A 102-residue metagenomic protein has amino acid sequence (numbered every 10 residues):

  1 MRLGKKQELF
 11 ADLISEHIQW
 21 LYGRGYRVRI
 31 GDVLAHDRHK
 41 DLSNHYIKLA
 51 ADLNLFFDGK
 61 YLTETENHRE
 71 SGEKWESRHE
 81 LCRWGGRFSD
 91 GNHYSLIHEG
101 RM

Functional and structural regions predicted by a protein language model:
M1-L3: Acidic/histidine-rich, surface-exposed loop or edge segments in extracytoplasmic proteins
F10-H17, N67, S71: Stable alpha-helical elements in mature extracytoplasmic
L13-D41, L81-G85: Extended, low-complexity, intrinsically disordered C-terminal regulatory tails of eukaryotic serine/threonine kinases
Y46-M102: Catalytic cores and adjacent binding grooves of peptidoglycan-active enzymes
